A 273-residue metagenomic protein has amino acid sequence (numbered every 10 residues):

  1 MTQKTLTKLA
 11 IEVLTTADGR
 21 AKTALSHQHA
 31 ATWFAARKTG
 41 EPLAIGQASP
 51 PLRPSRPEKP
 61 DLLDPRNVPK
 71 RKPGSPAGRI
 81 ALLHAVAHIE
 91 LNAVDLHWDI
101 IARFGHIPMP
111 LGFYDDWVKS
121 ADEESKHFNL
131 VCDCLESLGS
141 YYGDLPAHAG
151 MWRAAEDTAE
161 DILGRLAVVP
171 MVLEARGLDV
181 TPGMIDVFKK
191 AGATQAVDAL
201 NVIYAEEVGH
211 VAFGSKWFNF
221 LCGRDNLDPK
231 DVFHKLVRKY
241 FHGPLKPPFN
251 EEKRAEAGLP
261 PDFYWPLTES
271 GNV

Functional and structural regions predicted by a protein language model:
M1-V273: Non-heme di-metal
